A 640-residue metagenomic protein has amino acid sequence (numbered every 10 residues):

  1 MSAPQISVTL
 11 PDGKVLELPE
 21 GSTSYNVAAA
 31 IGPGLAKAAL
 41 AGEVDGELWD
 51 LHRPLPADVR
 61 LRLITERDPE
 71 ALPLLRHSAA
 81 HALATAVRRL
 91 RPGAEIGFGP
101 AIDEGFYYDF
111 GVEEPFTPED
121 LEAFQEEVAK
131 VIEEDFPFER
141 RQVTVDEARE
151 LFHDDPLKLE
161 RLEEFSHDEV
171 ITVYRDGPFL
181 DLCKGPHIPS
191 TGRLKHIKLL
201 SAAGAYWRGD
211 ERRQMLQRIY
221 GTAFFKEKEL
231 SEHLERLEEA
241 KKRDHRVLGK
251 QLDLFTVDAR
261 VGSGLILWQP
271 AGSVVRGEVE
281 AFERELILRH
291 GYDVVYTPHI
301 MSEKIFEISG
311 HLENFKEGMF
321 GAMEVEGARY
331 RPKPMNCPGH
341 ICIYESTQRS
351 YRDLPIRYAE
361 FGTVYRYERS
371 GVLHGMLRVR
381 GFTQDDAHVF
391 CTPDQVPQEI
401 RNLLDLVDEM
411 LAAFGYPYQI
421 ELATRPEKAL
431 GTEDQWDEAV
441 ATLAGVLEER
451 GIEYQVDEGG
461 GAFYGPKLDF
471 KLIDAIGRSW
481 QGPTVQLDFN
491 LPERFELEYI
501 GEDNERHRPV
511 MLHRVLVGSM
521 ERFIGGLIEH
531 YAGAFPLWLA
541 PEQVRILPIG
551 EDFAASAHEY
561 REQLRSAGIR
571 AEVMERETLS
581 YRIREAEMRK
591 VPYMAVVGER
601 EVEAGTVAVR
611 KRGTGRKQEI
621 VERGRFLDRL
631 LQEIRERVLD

Functional and structural regions predicted by a protein language model:
M1-E95, D103-D640: NTP/phosphate- and nucleic-acid-binding module
